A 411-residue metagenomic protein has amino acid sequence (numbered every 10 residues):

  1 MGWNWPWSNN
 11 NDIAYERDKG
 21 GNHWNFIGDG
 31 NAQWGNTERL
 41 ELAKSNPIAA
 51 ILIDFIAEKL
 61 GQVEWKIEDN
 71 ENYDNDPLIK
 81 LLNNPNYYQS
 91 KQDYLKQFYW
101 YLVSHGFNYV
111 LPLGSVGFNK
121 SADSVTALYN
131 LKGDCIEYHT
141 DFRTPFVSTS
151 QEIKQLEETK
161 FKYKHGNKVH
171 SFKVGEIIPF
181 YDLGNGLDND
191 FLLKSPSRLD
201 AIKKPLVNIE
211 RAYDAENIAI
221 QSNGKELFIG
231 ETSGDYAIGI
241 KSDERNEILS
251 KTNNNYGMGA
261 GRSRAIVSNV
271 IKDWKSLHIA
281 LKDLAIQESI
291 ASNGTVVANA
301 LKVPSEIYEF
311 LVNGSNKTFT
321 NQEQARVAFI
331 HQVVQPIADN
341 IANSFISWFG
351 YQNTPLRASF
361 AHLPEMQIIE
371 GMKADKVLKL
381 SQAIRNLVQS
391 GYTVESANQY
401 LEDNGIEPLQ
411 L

Functional and structural regions predicted by a protein language model:
G2-I286, S292, V296-N299, V303 (+3 more regions): Structured, contiguous alpha/beta core segments that scaffold functional sites
G224-E244, S263-K379: Surface-exposed loop-to-helix/strand elements on domain peripheries
E309-T318, Y400-L411: Short linear loop/turn motifs
N353-P364, T393-E407: Short, highly charged low-complexity linear segments
